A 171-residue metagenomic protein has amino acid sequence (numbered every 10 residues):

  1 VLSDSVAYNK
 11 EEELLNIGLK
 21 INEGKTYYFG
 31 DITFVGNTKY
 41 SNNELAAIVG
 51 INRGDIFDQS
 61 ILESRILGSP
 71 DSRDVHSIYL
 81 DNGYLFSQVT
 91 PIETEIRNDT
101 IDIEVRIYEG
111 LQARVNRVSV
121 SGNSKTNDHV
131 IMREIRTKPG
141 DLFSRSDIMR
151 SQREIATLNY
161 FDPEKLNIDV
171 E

Functional and structural regions predicted by a protein language model:
V1-E171: Periplasmic polypeptide-binding modules associated with outer-membrane biogenesis and secretion
